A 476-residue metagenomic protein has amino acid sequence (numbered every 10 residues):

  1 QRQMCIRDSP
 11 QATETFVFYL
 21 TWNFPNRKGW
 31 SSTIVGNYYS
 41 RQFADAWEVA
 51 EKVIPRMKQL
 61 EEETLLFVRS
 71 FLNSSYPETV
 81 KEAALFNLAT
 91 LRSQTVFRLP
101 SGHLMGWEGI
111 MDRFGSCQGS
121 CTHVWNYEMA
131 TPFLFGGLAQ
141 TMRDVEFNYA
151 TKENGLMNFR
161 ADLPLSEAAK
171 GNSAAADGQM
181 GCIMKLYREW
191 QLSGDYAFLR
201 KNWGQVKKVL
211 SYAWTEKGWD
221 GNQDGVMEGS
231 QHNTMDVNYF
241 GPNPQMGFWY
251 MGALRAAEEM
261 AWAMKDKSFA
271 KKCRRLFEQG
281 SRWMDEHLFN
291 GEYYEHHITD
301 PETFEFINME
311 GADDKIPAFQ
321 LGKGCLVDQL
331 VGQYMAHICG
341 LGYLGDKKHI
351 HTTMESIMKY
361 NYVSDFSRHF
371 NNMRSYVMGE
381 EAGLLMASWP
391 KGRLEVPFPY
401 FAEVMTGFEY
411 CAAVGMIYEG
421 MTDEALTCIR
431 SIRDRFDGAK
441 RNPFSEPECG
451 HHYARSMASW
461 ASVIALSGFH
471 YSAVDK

Functional and structural regions predicted by a protein language model:
R2-I6: Short, small-residue-biased leader/transition segments that mark boundaries at the very start of proteins
R7-W22: Short Pro-Gly-centered flexible turn/kink motifs
P10, P164-S166, N172-Y212: A conserved hydrophobic secondary-structure block that centers on an alpha-helix together with its immediately flanking
F24-N73: Terminal connector regions
V53-A150, F370-M373, E380: Low-complexity, Ser/Thr/Pro/Gly-enriched N-terminal "stalk/linker" regions
M57, E61-T64, V68, C273-M284 (+1 more regions): Short amphipathic alpha-helical coiled-coil/interface segments
G115-L156, Q179, R200, G204 (+6 more regions): Active-site core of glycosidic bond-cleaving carbohydrate-active enzymes
N222-M227: Acidic, glycine-anchored loop motifs typical of Ca2+
